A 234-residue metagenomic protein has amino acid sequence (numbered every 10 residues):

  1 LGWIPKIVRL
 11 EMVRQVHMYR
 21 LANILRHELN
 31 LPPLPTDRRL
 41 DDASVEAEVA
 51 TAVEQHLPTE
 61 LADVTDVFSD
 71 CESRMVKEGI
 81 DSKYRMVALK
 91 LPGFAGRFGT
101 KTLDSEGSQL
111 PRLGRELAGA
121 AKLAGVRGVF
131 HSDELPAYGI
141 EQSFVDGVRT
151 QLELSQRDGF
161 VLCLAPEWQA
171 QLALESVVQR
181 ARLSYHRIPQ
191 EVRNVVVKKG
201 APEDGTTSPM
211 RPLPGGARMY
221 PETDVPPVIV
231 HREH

Functional and structural regions predicted by a protein language model:
G2-H234: Accessory interaction regions appended to the cores of large information-processing enzymes
